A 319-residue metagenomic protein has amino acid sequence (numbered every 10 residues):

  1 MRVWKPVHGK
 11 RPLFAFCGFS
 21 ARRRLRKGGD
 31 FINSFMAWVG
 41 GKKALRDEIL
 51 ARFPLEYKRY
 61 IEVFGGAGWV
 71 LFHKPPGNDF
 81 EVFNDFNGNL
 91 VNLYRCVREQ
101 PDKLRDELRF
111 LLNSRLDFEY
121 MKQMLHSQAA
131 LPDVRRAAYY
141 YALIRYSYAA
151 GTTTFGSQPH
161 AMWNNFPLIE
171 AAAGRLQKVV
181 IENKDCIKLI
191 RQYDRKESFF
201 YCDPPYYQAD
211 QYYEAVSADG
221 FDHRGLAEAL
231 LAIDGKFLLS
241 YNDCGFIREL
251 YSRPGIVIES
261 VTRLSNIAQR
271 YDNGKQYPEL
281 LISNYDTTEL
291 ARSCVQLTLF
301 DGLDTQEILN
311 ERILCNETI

Functional and structural regions predicted by a protein language model:
F16-F80, F86, L189-D194, S198 (+1 more regions): Class I S-adenosyl-L-methionine
F16-L45, R52-L55, R98-Y212, E228 (+2 more regions): SAM-dependent nucleic-acid methyltransferase catalytic core
K58-Q123: SAM cofactor-binding core of SAM-dependent methyltransferases, primarily the Rossmann-like beta-alpha-beta module
V91, K103-R105, W163, F221 (+2 more regions): A generic membrane alpha-helix/interface feature
